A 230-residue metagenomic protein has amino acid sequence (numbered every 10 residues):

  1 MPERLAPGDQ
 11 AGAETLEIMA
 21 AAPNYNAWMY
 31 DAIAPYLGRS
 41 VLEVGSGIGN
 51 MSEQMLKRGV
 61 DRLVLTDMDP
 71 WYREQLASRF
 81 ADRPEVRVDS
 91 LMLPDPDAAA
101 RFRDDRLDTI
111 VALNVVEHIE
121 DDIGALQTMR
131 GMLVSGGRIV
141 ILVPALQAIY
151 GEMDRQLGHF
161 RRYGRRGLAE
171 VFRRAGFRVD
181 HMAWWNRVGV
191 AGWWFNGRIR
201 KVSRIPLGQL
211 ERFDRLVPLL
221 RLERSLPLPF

Functional and structural regions predicted by a protein language model:
M1-D105, T109-L113, I123-L126, R221 (+1 more regions): Conserved N-terminal segment of class I S-adenosyl-L-methionine
R4-L5, A98-A100, G189-F230: A C-terminal cap/extension of S-adenosyl-L-methionine-dependent methyltransferases that defines the acceptor-substrate
L16, I139-R161, R165-R173: Short, glycine-/aromatic-enriched active-site segment of Class I SAM-dependent methyltransferases
Y72, D97, G136, Q147-I149 (+1 more regions): Feature marks short, surface-exposed loop/turn motifs that line or immediately flank catalytic pockets and channel
N114-H118: A short His-aromatic
I123-R138: A short glycine-rich, Lys/Arg-flanked "PGG" loop and its adjoining helix->strand segment in the class I
F177-R187: Conserved S-adenosyl-L-methionine
